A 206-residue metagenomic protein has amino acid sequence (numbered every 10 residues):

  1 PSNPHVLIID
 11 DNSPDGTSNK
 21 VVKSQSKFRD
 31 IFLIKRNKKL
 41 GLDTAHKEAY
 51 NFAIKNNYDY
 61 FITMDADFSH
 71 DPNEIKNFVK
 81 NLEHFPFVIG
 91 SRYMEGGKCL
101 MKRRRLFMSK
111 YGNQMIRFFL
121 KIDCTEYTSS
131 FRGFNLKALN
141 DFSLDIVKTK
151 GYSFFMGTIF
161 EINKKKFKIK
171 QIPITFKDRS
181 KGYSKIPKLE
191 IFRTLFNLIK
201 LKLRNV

Functional and structural regions predicted by a protein language model:
P1, D11-S13, L40, A49: Conserved short acidic donor-positioning loop in nucleotide-sugar-dependent glycosyltransferases
P1-S2, Q25-D30, N57: Short helix-capping segments at alpha-helix termini
N3-S13, I34-K35, M64: Short beta-strand/loop segment that forms part of the nucleotide-sugar
H5-V6, D30, Y60, K168: Residues at the starts of beta-strands that form the adenosine-phosphate
D10-N19, F68: A conserved acidic beta->alpha catalytic loop
K20-K27, F52, N81, E161 (+1 more regions): Alpha-helical structural signal in soluble globular domains
F32, R36-K55, Y60, P72-Y152 (+2 more regions): Acceptor/aglycone-binding surface of glycosyltransferases and processive sugar-polymer synthases
I146-V147, I159-F176: Catalytic donor-sugar/metal-binding loop of nucleotide-sugar-dependent glycosyltransferases
